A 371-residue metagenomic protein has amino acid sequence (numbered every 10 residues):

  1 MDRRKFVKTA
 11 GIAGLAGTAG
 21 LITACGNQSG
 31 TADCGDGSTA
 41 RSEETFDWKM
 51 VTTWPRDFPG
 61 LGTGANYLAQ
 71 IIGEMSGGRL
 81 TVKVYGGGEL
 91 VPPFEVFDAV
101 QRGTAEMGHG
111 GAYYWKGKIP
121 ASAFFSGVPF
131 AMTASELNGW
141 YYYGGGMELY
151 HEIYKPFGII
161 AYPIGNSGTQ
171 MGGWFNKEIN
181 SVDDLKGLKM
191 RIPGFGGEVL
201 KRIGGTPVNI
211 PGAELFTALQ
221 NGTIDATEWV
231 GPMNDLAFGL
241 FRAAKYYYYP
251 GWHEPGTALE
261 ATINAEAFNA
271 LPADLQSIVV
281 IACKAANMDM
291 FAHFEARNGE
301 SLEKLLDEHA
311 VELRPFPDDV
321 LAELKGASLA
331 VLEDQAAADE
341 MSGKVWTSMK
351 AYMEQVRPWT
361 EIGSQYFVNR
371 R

Functional and structural regions predicted by a protein language model:
D2-L137, E152-R371: N-terminal secretory/targeting leader peptides
E136-E148: A gly/proline- and charged-residue-enriched helix-loop-helix capping module
